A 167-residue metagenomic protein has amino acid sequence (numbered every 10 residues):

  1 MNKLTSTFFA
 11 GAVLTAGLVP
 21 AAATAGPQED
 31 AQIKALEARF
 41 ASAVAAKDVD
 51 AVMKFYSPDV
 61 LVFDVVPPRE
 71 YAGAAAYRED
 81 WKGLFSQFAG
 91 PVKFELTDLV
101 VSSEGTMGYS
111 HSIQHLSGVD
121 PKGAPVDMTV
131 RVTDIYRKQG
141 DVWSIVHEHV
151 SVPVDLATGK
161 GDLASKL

Functional and structural regions predicted by a protein language model:
M1-A10: Bacterial N-terminal signal peptides that target proteins for export
A12-V13, V44: Prokaryotic Sec-type signal peptides and long signal-anchor helices with extended Leu/Ile/Val-rich h-regions
T15-A23: C-terminal segment of classical bacterial N-terminal signal peptides
T24-K54, L61-L167: A beta-strand edge to alpha-helix "cap/lid" segment located at domain peripheries
